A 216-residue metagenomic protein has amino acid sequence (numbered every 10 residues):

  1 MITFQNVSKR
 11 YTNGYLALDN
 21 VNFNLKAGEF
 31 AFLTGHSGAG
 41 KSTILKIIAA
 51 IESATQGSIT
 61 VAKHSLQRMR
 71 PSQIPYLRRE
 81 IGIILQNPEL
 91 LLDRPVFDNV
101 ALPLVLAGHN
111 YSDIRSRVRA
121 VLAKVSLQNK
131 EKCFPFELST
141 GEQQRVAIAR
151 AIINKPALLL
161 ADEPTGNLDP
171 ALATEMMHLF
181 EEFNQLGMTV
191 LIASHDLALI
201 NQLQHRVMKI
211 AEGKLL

Functional and structural regions predicted by a protein language model:
A49: Helix-to-loop junction immediately C-terminal to a conserved catalytic motif
G57-S65: Conserved ABC transporter NBD signature motif
R94-A101: Short coil-to-helix segment of the ABC ATPase nucleotide-binding domain corresponding to the Q-loop/switch region
F134-L138, E142: Conserved ABC ATPase signature
I153-A157: A short, proline-enriched helix->beta-strand linker immediately N-terminal to the Walker B motif in ABC-type P-loop
L159-D162: Catalytic Walker B motif of ABC-type/P-loop ATPase nucleotide-binding domains
